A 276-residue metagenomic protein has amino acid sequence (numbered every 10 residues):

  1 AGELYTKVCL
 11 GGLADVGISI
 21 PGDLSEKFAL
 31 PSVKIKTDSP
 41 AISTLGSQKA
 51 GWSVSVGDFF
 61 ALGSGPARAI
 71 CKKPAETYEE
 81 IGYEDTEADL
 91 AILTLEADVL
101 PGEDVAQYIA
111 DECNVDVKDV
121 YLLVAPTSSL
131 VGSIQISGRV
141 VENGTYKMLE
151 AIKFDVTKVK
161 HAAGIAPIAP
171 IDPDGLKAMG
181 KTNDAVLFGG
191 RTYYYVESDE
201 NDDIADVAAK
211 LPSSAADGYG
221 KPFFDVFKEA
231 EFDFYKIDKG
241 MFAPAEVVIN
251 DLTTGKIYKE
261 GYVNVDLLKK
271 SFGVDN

Functional and structural regions predicted by a protein language model:
A1-N276: Anaerobic metallocofactor- and corrinoid-dependent redox/one-carbon enzyme cores, especially those from methanogenesis
